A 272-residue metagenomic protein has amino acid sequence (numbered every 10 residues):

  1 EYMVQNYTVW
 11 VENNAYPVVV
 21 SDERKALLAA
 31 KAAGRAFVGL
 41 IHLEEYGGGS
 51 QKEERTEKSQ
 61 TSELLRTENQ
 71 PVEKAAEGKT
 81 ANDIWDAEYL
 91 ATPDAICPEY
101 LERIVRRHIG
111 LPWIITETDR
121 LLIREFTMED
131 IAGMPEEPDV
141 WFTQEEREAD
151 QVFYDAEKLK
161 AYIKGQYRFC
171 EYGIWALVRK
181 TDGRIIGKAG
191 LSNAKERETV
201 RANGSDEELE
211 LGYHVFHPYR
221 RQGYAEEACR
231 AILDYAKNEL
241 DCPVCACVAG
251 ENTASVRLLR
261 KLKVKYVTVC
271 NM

Functional and structural regions predicted by a protein language model:
V4-R24: Conserved Lys-Pro-Asp/Glu-containing loop-to-beta segment of HAD-superfamily phosphomonoesterases, centered on
P17-G49, E63, Q70-I84: Acidic, Mg2+-coordinating phosphoryl-transfer loop and its flanking beta/alpha structural elements, shared across
R35-F37, A87-T92, I96: BRCT (BRCA1 C-terminal) phosphopeptide-binding modules in DNA damage response/checkpoint, repair, replication
K52, E57, T61, A76 (+4 more regions): GNAT-family acyltransferases
R221-E226: Glycine-rich acyl-CoA binding loop
S255: Catalytic nucleophile serine of serine hydrolases, specifically the conserved "nucleophile elbow" pentapeptide
